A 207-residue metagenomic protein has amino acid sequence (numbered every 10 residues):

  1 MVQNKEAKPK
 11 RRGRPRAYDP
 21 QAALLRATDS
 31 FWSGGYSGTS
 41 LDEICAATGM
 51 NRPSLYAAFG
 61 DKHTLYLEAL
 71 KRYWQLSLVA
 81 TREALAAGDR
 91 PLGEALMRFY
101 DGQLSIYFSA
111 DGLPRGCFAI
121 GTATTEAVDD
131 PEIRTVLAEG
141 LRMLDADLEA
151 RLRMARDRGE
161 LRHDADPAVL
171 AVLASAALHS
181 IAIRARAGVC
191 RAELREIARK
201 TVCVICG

Functional and structural regions predicted by a protein language model:
M1-K10, R98-S109, R142-A146, A150-M154 (+4 more regions): C-terminal peripheral helix-coil segments that are non-catalytic and often amphipathic
V2, A22, R26, S30-T64 (+1 more regions): Helix-turn-helix
R11-P15: Arg/Lys-rich, glycine/proline-spaced intrinsically disordered segments in nuclear chromatin/transcription regulators
E68, R82-R115, P167-A174: Hydrophobic alpha-helical connector segments
K71-S77: Short, basic, alpha-helical segments at the C-terminal edge of helix-turn-helix-like DNA-binding modules
L76, E132-M143, A150: Short, solvent-exposed amphipathic helices
E94-A95, A110-E132: Amphipathic alpha-helical segments used for helix-helix packing
R115-G121, H163-R184, I197-C203: Hydrophobic alpha-helical segments that form the core of small-molecule binding pockets and/or dimer interfaces
